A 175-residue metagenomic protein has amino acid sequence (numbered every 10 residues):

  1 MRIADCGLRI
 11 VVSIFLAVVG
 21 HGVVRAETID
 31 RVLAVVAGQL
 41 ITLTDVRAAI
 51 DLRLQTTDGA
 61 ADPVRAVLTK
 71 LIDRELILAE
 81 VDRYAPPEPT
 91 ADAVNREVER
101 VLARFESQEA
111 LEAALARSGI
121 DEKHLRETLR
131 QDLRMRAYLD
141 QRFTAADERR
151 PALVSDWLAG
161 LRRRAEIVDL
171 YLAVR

Functional and structural regions predicted by a protein language model:
M1-V23: Short, basic, low-complexity termini and linkers enriched in Ser/Thr/Gly/Pro that act as targeting/leader peptides
I3, I10, R25-T28, L71 (+1 more regions): Intrinsically disordered, low-complexity regulatory regions of eukaryotic regulatory proteins
D5, V12-S13, R65-L68, S155: Generic N-terminal initiation segments characterized by hydrophobic and/or small/turn-forming residues
V18, V23, E27, I41 (+1 more regions): Compositionally biased, intrinsically disordered low-complexity segments enriched in polar/proline residues
V19-V23, E80, Q141: Hydrophobic membrane-targeting alpha-helices
A26-D132, R136: N-terminal targeting/tethering segments
R96, E112, R134-R175: A C-terminal, polar beta->alpha supersecondary segment
